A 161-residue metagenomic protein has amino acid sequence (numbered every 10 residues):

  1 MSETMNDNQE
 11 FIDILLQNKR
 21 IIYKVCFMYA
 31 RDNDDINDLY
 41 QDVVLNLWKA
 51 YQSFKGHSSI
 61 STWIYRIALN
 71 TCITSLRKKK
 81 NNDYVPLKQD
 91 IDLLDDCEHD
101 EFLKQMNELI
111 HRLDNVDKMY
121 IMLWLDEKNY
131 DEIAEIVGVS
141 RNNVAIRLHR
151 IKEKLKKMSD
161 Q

Functional and structural regions predicted by a protein language model:
M1-K24, M28, N37: A short, charge-rich alpha-helical start-of-domain segment used by transcription regulators
T4, V44-S59, K78-K79: Sigma70-family region 2
I14, N18, I22, V43 (+2 more regions): Residue-level preference for hydrophobic side chains embedded in well-ordered alpha helices
Y23, N33-A50: Conserved RNAP core-binding helix
V43, I67, Y120-I121, I133-A134 (+1 more regions): Hydrophobic positions on the alpha-helical face of helix-turn-helix-like DNA-binding modules
S53-K55, R66-V85, H99: Arg/Lys-rich amphipathic alpha helix in sigma70-family domain 2
D92-G138, K156: Amphipathic alpha-helical segment used for protein-protein interaction
V137-Q161: DNA-recognition helix of helix-turn-helix
